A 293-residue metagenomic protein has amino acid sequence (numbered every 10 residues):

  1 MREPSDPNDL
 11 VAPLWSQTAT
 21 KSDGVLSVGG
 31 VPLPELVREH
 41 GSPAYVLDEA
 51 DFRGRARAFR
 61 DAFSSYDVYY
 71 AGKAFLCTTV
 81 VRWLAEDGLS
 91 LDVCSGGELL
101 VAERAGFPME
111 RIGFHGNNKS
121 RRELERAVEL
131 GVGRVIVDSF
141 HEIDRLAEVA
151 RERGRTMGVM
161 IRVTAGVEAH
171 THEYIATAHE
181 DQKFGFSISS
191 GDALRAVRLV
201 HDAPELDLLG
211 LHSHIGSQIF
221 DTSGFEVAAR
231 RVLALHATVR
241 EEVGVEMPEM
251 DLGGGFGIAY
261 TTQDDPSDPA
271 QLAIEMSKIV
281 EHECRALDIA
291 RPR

Functional and structural regions predicted by a protein language model:
M1-G158, L194, A203, D207: A charged N-terminal "starter" segment
L47, K119, D138-H141, D181-I188 (+2 more regions): Alpha-helix N-cap and loop-to-helix initiation/capping positions
R55, A62, D87, L146-V149 (+5 more regions): Generic, well-ordered alpha-helical scaffold segments in large soluble proteins
V81, V128, G166-G185, G210-F225 (+2 more regions): Active-site-proximal beta-alpha loop/turn segments in soluble metabolic enzymes
D92-G97, H115-K119, T156-A176, L206-S213 (+1 more regions): Non-cysteine beta-strand/loop elements that form the S-adenosyl-L-methionine
I143-G158, S190-A203, E226-V245: Short amphipathic alpha-helices and their capping/turn segments at secondary-structure boundaries
T171, A178-R198, E205: Histidine/acidic-residue-rich, glycine-tolerant segments that coordinate divalent metal ions
F220-R293: C-terminal active-site-proximal or functional interface alpha/beta core segments in diverse enzymes
